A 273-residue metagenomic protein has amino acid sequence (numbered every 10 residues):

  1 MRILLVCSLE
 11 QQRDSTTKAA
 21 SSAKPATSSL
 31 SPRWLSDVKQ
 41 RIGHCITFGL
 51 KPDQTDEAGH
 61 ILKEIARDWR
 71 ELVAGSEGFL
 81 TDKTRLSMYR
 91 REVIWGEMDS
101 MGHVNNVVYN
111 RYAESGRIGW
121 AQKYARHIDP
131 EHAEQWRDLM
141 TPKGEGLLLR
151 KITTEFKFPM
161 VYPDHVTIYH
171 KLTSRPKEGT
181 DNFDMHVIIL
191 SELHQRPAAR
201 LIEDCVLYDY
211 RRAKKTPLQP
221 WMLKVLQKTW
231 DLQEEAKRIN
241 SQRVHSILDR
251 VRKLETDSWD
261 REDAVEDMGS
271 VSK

Functional and structural regions predicted by a protein language model:
R2-R150, Y208-K273: Hot-dog-fold acyl-thioester-processing enzymes
R91-V93, T154, E203: Generic detection of short hydrophobic beta-strand segments and adjacent strand-loop junctions
W95, V187-I189, C205: Generic short beta-strand
K151-E192: Hydrophobic beta-sheet segments that form the core/acyl-binding groove of ACP/CoA-dependent acyl-chain-processing
M160, L207-Y208: Hydrophobic pocket-lining residues within nucleotide cofactor-binding pockets
T167, D204-C205: Histidine-centered metal-chelating micro-motifs
A199-L201: A structural microfeature
